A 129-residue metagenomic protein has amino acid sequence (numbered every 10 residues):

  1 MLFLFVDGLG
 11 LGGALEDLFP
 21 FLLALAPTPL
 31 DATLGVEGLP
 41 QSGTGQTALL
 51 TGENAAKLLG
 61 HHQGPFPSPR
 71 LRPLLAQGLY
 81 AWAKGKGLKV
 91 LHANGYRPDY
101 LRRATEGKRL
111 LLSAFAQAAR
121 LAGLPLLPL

Functional and structural regions predicted by a protein language model:
M1-G12, L49: Beta-strand elements within well-structured catalytic alpha/beta cores of enzymes that handle phosphate/sulfate esters
M1-L2, L23-A26, L50, G85-G87: Solvent-exposed, well-ordered amphipathic alpha-helical segments that flank/support binding or catalytic loops
V6, F19, Y80-A81: Non-transmembrane alpha-helical segments in soluble domains of secreted/periplasmic/extracellular proteins
D7-L9, A32, G95-Y96: An acidic- and aromatic-residue-enriched active-site/binding cleft used to recognize and process polar
L11-E16, A55: Short, flexible micro-motifs
A14-T44, K89-L91: Short, structured active-site-proximal loop/turn typified by the sulfatase FGly-forming signature C/S-X-P-X-R
G45-Q46, L50-L129: His/Asp/Glu-rich, glycine-adjacent segments that coordinate divalent cations and/or stabilize oxyanion chemistry on
